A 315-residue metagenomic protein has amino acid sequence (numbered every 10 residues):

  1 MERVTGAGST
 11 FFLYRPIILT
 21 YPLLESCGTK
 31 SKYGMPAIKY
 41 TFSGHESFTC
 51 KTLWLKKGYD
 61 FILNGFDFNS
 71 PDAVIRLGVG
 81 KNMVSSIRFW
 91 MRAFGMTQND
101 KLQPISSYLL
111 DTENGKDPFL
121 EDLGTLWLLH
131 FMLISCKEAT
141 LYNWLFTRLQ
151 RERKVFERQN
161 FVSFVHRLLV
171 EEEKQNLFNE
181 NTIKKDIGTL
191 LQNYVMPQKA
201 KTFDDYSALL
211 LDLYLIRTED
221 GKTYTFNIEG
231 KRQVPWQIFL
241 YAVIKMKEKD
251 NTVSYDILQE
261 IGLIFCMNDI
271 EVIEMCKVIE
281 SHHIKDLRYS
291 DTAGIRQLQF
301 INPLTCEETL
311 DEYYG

Functional and structural regions predicted by a protein language model:
E2-V4, G8-T10, P22: N-terminal amphipathic/hydrophobic targeting modules at extreme N-termini, encompassing cleavable Sec/SRP-type signal
F12-R15: Short hydrophobic targeting helices and cationic amphipathic motifs that mediate membrane/organellar targeting
I18-G28: Intrinsically disordered, low-complexity linker/tail regions enriched in polar/charged residues
K30-G315: Donor-sugar nucleotide-binding helix/loop cap in glycosyltransferases
